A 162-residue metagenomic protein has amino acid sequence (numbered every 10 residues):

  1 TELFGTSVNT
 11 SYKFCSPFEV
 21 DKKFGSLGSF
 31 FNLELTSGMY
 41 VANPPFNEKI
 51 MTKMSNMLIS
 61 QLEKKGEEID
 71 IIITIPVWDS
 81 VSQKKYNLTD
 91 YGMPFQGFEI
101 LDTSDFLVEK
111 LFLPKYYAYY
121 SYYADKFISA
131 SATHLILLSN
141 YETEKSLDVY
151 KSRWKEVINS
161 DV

Functional and structural regions predicted by a protein language model:
T1-A42, F46-V162: Class I S-adenosyl-L-methionine
